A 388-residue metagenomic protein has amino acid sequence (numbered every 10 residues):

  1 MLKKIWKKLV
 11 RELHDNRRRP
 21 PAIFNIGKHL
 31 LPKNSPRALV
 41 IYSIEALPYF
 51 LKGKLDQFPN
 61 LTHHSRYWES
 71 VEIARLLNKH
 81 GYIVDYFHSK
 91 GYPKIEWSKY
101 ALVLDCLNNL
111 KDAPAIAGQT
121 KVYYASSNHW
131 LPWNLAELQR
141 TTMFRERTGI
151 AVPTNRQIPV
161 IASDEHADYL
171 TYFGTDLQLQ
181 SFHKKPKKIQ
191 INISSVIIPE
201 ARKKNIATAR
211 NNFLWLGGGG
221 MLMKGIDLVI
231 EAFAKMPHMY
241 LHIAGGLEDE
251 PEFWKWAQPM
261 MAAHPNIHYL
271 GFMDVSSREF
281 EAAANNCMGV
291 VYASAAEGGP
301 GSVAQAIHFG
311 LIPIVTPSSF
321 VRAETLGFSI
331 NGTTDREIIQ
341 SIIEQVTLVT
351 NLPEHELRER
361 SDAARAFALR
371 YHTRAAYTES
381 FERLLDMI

Functional and structural regions predicted by a protein language model:
K54-L55, A125-R156: Acceptor-binding helix/loop patch of EC 2.4 sugar-transfer enzymes, predominantly nucleotide-sugar-dependent
S65-W68, N351-L385: A charged, aromatic-enriched C-terminal amphipathic alpha-helix characteristic of glycosyltransferases across folds
P153-I189, I197: A short, active-site helix/loop in glycosyltransferases that binds the activated sugar's phosphate group
P199-K224, L228-M236, H242: Conserved donor-binding/catalytic core segment of Leloir-type glycosyltransferases
G245, W254-V275: Nucleotide-activated donor-binding/catalytic signature segment of Leloir-type glycosyltransferases, i.e., the conserved
A295: Aromatic "clamp/platform" in nucleotide-sugar-dependent glycosyltransferases that forms part of the donor/acceptor
L311-T316, R322: Short hydrophobic beta-strand element within catalytic cores of glycosyltransferases and related nucleotide-activated
R322-L348: Change "using UDP/GDP/dTDP sugars" to "using nucleotide sugars
